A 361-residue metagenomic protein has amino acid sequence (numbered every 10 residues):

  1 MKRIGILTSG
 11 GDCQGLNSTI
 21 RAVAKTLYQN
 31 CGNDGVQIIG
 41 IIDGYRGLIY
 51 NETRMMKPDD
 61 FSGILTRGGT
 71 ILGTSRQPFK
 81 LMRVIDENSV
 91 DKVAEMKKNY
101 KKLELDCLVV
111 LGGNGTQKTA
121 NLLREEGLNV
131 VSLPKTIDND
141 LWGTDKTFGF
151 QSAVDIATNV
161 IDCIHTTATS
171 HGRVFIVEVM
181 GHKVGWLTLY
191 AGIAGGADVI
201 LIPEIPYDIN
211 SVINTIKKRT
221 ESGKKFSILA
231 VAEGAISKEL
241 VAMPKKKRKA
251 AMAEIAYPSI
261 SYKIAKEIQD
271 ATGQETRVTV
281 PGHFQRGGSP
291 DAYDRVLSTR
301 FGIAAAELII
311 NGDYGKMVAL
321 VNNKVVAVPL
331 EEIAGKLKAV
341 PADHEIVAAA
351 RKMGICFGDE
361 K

Functional and structural regions predicted by a protein language model:
M1-T8, T19-D106, G115, S237-A242 (+6 more regions): A cross-family phosphate/adenosyl-ligand binding-site feature
S9-D12, I41-R46, R76-Q77, G113-T116 (+6 more regions): Short, ordered loop/turn segments at secondary-structure junctions
C13-V23, L48-I49, V93, L105-N121 (+6 more regions): Short glycine/serine/threonine-rich phosphate/pyrophosphate-binding segments that cradle anionic phosphate groups
R21-N30, R54-D60, L122-S132, F148-S152 (+1 more regions): A glycine- and small-aliphatic-rich helix-loop capping segment at beta-alpha/alpha-beta transitions that lines
G32, L123-T147, Q151-V154, L201-D208: Short, acidic/small-residue loops that bind anionic groups at enzyme active sites
Y50, N99, V110-G112, K118-L122 (+2 more regions): Accessory alpha-helical/coil subdomains and C-terminal extensions that flank or cap enzyme catalytic cores
